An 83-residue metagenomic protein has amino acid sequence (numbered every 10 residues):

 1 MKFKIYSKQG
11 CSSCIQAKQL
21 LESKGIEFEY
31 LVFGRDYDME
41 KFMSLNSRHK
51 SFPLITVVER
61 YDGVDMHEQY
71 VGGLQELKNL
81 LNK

Functional and structural regions predicted by a protein language model:
M1-E27: Local sequence-structure signature of Cys/Sec-based thiol-disulfide redox active-site neighborhoods
C11, D36, G63: Surface-exposed, flexible loop/turn segments at secondary-structure boundaries
A17, D38, S51, G73-L77: Amphipathic alpha-helical interface surfaces
I26-E40: Thiol-based oxidoreductase modules, predominantly thioredoxin-like and allied folds used for disulfide exchange
E40-N46, K78-K83: Short amphipathic alpha-helix with an adjacent loop that forms part of the alpha/beta core around
N46-V58: Structural micro-motif
V57-K83: Non-catalytic, surface beta->alpha helical segment in thiol-disulfide oxidoreductase systems
